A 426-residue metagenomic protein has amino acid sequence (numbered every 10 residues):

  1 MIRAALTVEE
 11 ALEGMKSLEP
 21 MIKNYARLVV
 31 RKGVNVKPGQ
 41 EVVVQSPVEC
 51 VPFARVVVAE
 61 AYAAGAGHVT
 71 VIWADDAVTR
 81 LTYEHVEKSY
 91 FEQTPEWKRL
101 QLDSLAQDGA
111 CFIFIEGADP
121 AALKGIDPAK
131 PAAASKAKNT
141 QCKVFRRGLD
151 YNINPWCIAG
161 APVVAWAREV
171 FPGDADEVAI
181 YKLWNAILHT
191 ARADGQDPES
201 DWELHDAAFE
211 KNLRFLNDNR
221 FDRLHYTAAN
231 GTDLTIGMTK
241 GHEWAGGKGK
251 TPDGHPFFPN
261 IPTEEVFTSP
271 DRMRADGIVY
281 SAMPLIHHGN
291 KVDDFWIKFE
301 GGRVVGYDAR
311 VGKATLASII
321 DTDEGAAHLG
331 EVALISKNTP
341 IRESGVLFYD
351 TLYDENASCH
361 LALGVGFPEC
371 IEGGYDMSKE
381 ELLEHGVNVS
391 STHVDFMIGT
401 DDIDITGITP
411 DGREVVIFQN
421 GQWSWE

Functional and structural regions predicted by a protein language model:
I2-D276, R413-V415, W423-E426: Active-site bordering "gate/hinge" segments that shape substrate access to catalytic or cofactor-binding pockets
R27, N217-N219, H288-N290, G325 (+2 more regions): Short solvent-exposed loop/turn micro-motifs enriched in small/polar/acidic residues
Y226-N230, M283-H287, G407-D411: Short acidic, glycine-rich loop/turn motifs
G237, Y307-D308, F418: Short linear motifs in exposed loops
T268-E324: Long, well-ordered mid-to-C-terminal structural blocks that present hydrophobic/aromatic surfaces
R274-D276, V292-D294, G301-V304, A327-E331 (+3 more regions): Active-site lining segments that contact anionic ligands and/or coordinate catalytic metals
G306-Y375: Dual-mode signal for accessory low-complexity, basic/Gly-rich regions
E380-E426: Extended hydrophobic packing segments that form well-structured cores
